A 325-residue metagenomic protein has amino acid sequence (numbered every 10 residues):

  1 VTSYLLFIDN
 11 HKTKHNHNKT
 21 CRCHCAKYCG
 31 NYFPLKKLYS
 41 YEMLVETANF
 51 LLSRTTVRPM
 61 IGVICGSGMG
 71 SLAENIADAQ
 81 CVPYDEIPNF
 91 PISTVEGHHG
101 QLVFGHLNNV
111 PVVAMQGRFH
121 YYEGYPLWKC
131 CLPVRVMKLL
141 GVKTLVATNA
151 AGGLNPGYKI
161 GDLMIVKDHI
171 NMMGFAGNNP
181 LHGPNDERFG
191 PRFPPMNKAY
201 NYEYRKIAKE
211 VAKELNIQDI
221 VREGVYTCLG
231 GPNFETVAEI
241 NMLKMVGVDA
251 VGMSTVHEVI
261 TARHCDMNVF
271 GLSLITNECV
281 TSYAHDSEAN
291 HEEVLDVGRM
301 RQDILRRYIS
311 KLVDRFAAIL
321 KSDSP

Functional and structural regions predicted by a protein language model:
C23-C25, L35-M196: Metabolite-binding pocket within alpha/beta catalytic cores that recognizes anionic/polar moieties
F50, R54, E203, I207-Q218 (+2 more regions): Generic non-transmembrane alpha-helical segments
K138-G141, K244, R263: Non-catalytic positions within long, well-ordered alpha-helices that form the structural scaffold/packing of enzyme
K143-T144, D249, N268: Short acidic/polar active-site loop segments enriched in Thr and Asp
N197-M242: Active-site rim beta-loop-alpha module in soluble metabolic enzymes
M253-E293: Zn-dependent metallopeptidase/amidohydrolase metal-coordination segment
V280-P325: His/Asp/Glu-rich mid-to-C-terminal helical/loop segments that flank catalytic regions of hydrolases
